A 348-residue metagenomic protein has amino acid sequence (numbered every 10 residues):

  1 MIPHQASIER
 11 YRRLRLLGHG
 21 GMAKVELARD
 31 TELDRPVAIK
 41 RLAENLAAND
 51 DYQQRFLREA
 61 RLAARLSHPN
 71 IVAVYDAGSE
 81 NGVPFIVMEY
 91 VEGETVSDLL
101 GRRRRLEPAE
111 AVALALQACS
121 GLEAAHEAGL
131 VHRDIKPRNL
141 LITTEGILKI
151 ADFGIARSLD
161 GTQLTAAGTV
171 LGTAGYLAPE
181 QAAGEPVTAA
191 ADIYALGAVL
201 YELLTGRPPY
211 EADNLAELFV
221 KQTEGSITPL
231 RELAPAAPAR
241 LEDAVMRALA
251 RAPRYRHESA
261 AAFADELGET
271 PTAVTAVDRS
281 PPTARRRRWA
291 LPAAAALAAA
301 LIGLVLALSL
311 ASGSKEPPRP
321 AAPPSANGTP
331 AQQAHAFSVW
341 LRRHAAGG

Functional and structural regions predicted by a protein language model:
R13-G20, V25: Protein kinase glycine-rich loop
R29, H132, R157, G175-P271: C-terminal lobe helix-coil module of Hanks-type protein kinase domains
R29-P36: Conserved N-lobe loop of protein kinases adjacent to the ATP-binding glycine-rich P-loop
A43-R65: AlphaC helix of the eukaryotic protein kinase fold
A77: Activation-segment/catalytic-loop signature of the eukaryotic protein kinase fold
N81-T95, L99: Conserved short submotifs of the Hanks-type protein kinase catalytic core that shape the nucleotide-binding pocket
L114-A115: Activation segment signature within eukaryotic-like protein kinase domains
A118-L130: Protein kinase catalytic-loop region centered on the HRD/HxD motif
